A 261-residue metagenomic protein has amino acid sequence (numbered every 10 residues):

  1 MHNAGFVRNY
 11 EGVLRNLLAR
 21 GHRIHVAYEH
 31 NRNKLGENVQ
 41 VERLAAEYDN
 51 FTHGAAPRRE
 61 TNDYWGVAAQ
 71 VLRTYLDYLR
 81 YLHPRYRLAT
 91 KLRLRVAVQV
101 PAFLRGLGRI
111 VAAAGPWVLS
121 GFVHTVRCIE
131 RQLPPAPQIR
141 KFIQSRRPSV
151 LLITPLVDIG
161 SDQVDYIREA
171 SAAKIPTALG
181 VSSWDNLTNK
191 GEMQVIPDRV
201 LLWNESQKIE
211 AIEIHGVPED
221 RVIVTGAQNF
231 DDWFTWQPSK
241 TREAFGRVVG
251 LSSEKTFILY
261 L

Functional and structural regions predicted by a protein language model:
M1-G12, N33-L35, L156-I159: A short, glycine/small-residue-rich beta-strand->loop->alpha-helix junction that serves as a flexible
N3, H30, P155, S183 (+2 more regions): Helix N-cap/beta->alpha junction signal
A4-R20, V164-S171: Histidine-anchored nucleotide/phosphate-binding helix
R15-R140, Q144-S145: Conserved N-terminal ligand/cofactor-binding loop architecture of enzyme catalytic domains
V123-Q132, A136, V181, I196-L261: A nucleotide-sugar donor-handling region in carbohydrate enzymes
P137, K141, R168, L187-R199: Membrane-proximal helix-turn-helix segments that form the acceptor-binding/catalytic region of lipid-linked
I143-L152, P197: Proline-aspartate-enriched helix->loop->beta-strand connector
V150, T154-P155, Q163-S183: Active-site proximal beta-strand in glycosyltransferases
